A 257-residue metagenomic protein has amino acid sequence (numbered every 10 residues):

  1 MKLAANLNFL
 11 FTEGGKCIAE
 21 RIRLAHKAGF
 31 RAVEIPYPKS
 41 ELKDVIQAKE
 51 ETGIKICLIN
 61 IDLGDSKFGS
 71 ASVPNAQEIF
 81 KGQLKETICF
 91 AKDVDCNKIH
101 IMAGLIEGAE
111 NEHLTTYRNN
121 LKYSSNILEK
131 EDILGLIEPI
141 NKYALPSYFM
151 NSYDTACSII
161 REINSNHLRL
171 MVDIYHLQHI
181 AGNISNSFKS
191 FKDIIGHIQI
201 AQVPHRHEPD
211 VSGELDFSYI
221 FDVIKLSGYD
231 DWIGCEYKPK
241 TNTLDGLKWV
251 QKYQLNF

Functional and structural regions predicted by a protein language model:
M1-F9, L58-A71, G104-L105: N-terminal small/glycine-rich loop or linker at the start of catalytic domains across soluble metabolic enzymes
M1-G29, K39, D95-N97, M150-V172 (+1 more regions): Histidine-acidic metal/acid-base catalytic patches
L10, G64-S66, G104-G108, N141-Y143 (+1 more regions): A short, flexible beta-alpha/helix-coil linker loop
E34, C57-N60, H100, L136 (+2 more regions): Conserved beta-strand positions in the central sheet of alpha/beta enzyme cores
E34-T52, N60, A103, E107-A109 (+2 more regions): Glycine-rich, proline-tolerant flexible connector loops at the mouths of alpha/beta enzymes
D44-E51, N120-L128, S187-S190, Y219-V223: Catalytic-core regions built around general acid/base machinery
D44-V45, F68, E110-N111, P146-S147 (+3 more regions): Short Asp/Glu-rich motifs
E51, A71-R169, H179: Active-site acidic/histidine proton-transfer and metal-coordination neighborhood in alpha/beta enzyme cores
